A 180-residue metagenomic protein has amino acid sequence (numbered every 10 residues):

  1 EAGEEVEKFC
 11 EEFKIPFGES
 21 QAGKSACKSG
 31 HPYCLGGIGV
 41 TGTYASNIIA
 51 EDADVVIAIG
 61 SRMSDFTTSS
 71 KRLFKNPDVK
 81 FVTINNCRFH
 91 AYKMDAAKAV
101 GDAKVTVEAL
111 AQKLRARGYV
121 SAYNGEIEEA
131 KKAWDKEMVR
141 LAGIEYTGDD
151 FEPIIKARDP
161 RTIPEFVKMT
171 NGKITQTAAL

Functional and structural regions predicted by a protein language model:
E1-A2, M63, I155-D159: Active-site glycine- and acidic-residue-rich loops that bind and position anionic ligands or nucleotide-like cofactors
E1-P16, T162-Q176: A short, flexible N-terminal coil/short beta segment enriched in small residues
E4-K8, A45-I48, D102-V105, A109 (+2 more regions): Generic recognition of stable, solvent-exposed alpha-helical segments in well-folded globular domains
I15, S20, T43, R158: Residue-level signal for threonine
G18-S20, A58-I59, T83, I174-A179: General beta-strand structural signal in soluble alpha/beta enzymes
G23-D135: Glycine-rich, acidic loop regions that bind phosphate or pyrophosphate groups
E129-L180: Active-site diphosphate/adenylate-binding microenvironment
